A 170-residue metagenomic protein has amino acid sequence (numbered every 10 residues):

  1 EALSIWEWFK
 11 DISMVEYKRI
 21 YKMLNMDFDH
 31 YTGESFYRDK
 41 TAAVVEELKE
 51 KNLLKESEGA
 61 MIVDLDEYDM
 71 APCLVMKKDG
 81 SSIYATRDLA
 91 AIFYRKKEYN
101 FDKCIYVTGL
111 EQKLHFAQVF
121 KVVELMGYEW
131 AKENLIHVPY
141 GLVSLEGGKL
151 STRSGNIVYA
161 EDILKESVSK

Functional and structural regions predicted by a protein language model:
E1-A2, S13: N-terminal, positively charged nucleic-acid-binding surface of large information/translation enzymes
W8-K170: Alpha-helical recognition segments enriched in aromatics with Gly/Pro capping that present substrate-recognition
